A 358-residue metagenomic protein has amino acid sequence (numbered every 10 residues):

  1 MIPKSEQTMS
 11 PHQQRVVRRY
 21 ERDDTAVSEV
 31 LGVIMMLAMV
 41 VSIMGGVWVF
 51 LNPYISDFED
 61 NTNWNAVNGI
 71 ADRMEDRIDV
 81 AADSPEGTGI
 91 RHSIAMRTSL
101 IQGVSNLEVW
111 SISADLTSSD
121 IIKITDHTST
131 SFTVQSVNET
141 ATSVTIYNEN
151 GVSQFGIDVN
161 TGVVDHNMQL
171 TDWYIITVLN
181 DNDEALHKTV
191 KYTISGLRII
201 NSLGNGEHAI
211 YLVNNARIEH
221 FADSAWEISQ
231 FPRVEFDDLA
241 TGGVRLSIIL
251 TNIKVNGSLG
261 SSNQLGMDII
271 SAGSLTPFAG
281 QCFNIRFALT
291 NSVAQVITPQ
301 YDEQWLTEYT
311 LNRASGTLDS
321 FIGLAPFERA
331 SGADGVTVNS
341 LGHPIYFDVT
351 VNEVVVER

Functional and structural regions predicted by a protein language model:
M1-T25: N-terminal leader/signal peptides at the extreme start of proteins
A26-M39: N-terminal signal-anchor/signal peptide hydrophobic helix marking the start of the first transmembrane segment
A38-A71: Aliphatic-rich helix starts adjacent to a transmembrane/signal segment
V67-E86: N-terminal alpha-helical signal peptides/signal-anchor transmembrane segments
S84-V104: Short, glycine/small-hydrophobic-rich surface segments
S99-L116: N-terminal beta-strand/beta-hairpin edge segment
D120-S340, E357-R358: Intrinsically disordered, low-complexity regions enriched in Pro/Ser/Thr/Gly and acidic residues
G342-R358: Short, low-complexity, Pro/Ser/Thr/Gly-rich segments in the mature regions of secreted, periplasmic
